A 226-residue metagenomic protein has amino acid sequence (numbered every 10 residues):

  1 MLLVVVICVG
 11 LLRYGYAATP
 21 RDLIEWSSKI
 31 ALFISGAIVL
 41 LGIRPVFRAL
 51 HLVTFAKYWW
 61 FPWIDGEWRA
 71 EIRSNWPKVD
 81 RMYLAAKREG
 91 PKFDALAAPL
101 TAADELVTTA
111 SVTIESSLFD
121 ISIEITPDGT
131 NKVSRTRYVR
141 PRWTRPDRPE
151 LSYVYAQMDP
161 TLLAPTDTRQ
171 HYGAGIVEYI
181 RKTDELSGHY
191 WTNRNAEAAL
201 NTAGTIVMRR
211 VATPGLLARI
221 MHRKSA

Functional and structural regions predicted by a protein language model:
M1-R69, R73-A85, V211-A226: Amphipathic/hydrophobic helical signal segments and adjacent flexible N-terminal regions that mediate secretion
F55-A56, W60-S225: Central antiparallel beta-sheet cores of small beta-barrel/beta-sandwich binding domains
